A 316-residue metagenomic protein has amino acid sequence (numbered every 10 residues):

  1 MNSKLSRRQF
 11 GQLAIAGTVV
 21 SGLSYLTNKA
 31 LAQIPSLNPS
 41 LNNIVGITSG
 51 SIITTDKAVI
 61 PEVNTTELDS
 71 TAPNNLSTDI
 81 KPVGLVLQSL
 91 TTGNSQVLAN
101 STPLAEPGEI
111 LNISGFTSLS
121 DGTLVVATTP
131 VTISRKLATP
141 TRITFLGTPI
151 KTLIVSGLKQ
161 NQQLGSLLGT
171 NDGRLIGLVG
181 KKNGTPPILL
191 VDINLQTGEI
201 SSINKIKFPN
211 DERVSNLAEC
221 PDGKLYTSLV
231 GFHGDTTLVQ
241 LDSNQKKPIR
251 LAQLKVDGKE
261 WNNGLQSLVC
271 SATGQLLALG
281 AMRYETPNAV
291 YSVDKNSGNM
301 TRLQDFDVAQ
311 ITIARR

Functional and structural regions predicted by a protein language model:
M1-T18: N-terminal secretory signal peptides and thylakoid transit peptides that target proteins across membranes
K4, Y25-S51: C-terminal segment of N-terminal export signals and the immediately downstream linker at the start of the mature
N43-G46, L124-V125, L175-G177, L225-T227 (+1 more regions): Conserved beta-propeller blade signature
S51-T55, P130-S134, K181-T185, G231-D235 (+1 more regions): Short glycine/acidic-enriched loop and turn motifs that connect beta-strands
L90-G93, T144-T148, N194-T197, D242-K246 (+1 more regions): Short loop/turn segments that connect beta-strands within beta-propeller blades
Q96-P103, I150-G157, S201-K207, P248-V256 (+1 more regions): Beta-propeller fold detector
P107-F116, Q160-L168, N210-L217, E260-L268 (+1 more regions): Repeated scaffold domains used in trafficking and secretory/extracellular systems, primarily beta-propellers
S118-D121, T170-D172, C220-D222, C270-T273 (+1 more regions): Residue-level detector of Asp-centered blade-edge/turn motifs that repeat once per structural unit in beta-propeller
